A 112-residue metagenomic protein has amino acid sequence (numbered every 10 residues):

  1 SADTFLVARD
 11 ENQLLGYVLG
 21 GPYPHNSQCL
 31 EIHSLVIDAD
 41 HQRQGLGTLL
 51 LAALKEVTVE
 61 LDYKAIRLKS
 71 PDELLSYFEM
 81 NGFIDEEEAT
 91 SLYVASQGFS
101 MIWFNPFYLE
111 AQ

Functional and structural regions predicted by a protein language model:
S1-Q28, H33, D38: Acetyl-CoA-dependent GNAT
I37, R43-E56: Conserved acetyl-CoA-binding loop-helix of GNAT-fold acetyltransferases
L50, L74-Y77: Conserved short alpha-helix immediately C-terminal to the canonical SAM/SAH-binding motif I of Rossmann-like
T58-S70: Conserved GNAT acetyl-CoA-binding A-motif
R67-K69, E79, I84-N105: Conserved catalytic-core motifs of GNAT/GCN5-like acyltransferases
F107-Q112: Conserved N-terminal entry element of GNAT/NAT acetyltransferase domains
